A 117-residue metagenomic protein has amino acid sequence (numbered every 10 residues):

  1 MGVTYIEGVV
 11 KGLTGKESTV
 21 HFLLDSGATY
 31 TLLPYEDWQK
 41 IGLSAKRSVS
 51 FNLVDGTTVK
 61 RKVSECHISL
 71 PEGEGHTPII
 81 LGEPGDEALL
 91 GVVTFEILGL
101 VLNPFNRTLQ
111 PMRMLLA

Functional and structural regions predicted by a protein language model:
M1-A117: Pepsin/retropepsin-fold aspartyl endopeptidases
